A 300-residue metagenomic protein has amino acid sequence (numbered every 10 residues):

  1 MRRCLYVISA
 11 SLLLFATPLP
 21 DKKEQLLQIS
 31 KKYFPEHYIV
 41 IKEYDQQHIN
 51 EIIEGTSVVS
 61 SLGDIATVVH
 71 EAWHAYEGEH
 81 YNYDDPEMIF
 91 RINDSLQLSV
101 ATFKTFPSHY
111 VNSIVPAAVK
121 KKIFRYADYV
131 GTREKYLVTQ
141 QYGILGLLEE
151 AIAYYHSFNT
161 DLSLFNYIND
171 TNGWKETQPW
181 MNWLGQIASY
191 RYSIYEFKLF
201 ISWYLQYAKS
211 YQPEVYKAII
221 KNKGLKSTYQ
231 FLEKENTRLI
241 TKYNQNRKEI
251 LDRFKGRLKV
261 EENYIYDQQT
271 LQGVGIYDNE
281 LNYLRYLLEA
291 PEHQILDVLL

Functional and structural regions predicted by a protein language model:
R2-S9: Sec-dependent signal peptide recognition, specifically the positively charged N-region followed immediately by
S9-T17: Hydrophobic h-region of N-terminal signal peptides that target proteins for export in Gram-negative bacteria
P18-H48: Non-catalytic accessory regions used for complex assembly or targeting
N50-V68, Q140-Q141: Short pre-active-site segment immediately N-terminal to the catalytic Zn-binding motif
A66-N82: Active-site recognition of the HExxH zinc-binding catalytic motif
G78-Y129: Post-HEXXH active-site segment of zinc metalloproteases
F124-Y167: Extracellular-facing segments of soluble proteins and assemblies that are Gly/Ser/Thr-biased and enriched in aromatics
Y155, D161-L300: Pan-zinc metallopeptidase signature
